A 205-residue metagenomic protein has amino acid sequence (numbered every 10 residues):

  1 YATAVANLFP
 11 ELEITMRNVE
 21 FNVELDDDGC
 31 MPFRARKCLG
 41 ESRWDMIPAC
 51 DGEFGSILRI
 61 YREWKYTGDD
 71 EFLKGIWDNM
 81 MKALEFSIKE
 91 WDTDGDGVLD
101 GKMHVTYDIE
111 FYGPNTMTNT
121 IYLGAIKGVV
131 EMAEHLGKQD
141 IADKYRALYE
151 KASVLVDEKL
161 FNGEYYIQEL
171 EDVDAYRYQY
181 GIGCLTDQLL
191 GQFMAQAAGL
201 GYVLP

Functional and structural regions predicted by a protein language model:
Y1-K89, K102-H104, G181-Y202: Substrate-binding groove/exosite segments of carbohydrate-active enzymes
W91-M117, I121-P205: Catalytic cores of carbohydrate-active enzymes
